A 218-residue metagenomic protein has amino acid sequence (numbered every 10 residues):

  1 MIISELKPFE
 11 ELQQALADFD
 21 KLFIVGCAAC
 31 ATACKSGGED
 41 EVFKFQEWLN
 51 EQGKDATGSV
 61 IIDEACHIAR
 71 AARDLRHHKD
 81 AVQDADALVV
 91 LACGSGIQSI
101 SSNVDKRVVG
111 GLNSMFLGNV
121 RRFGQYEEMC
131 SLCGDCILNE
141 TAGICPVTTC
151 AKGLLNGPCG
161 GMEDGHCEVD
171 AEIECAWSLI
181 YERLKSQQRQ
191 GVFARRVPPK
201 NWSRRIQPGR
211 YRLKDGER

Functional and structural regions predicted by a protein language model:
M1-D63, L75-L88, N103-E140, I144-R218: Iron-sulfur (Fe-S) cluster-binding modules
C66-I68: ATP-dependent adenylate-handling ligase core
V90-G94: N-terminal glycine-rich "phosphate-gripper" loop used for MgATP/nucleotide binding and carboxylate activation
G96-Q98: Short, well-ordered alpha-helical microsegments
